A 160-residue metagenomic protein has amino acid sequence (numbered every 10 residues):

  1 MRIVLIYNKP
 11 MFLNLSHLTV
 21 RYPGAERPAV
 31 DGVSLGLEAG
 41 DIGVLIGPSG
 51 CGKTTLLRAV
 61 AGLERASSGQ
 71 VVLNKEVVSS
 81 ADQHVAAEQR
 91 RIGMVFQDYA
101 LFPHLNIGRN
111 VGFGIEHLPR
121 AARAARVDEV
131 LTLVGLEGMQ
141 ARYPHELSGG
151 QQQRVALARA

Functional and structural regions predicted by a protein language model:
P23-G24, D82, L105-A124, L133: ABC-type ATPase nucleotide-binding domains, specifically the catalytic core motifs of the NBD
I46-P48: The feature captures the beta-strand-to-loop junction immediately N-terminal to the Walker
A61: Helix-to-loop junction immediately C-terminal to a conserved catalytic motif
Q70-R90: ABC ATPase NBD Q-loop/coupling interface
E76-S79, A121-M139: Conserved ABC ATPase "signature" region
H84, Y143-L147, Q151-Q153: Conserved ABC ATPase signature
L157: Hydrophobic anchor residue at the start of the ABC signature
